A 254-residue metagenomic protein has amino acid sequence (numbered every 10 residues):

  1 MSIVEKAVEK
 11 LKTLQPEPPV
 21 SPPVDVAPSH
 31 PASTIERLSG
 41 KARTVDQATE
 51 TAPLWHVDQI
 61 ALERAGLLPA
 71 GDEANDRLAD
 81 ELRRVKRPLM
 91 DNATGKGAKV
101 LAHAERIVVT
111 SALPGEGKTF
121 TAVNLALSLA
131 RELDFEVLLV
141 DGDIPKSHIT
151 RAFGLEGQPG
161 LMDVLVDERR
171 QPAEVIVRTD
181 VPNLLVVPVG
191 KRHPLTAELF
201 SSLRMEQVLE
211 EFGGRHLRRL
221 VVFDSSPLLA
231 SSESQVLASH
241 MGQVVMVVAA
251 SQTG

Functional and structural regions predicted by a protein language model:
M1-G254: P-loop NTP-binding module
